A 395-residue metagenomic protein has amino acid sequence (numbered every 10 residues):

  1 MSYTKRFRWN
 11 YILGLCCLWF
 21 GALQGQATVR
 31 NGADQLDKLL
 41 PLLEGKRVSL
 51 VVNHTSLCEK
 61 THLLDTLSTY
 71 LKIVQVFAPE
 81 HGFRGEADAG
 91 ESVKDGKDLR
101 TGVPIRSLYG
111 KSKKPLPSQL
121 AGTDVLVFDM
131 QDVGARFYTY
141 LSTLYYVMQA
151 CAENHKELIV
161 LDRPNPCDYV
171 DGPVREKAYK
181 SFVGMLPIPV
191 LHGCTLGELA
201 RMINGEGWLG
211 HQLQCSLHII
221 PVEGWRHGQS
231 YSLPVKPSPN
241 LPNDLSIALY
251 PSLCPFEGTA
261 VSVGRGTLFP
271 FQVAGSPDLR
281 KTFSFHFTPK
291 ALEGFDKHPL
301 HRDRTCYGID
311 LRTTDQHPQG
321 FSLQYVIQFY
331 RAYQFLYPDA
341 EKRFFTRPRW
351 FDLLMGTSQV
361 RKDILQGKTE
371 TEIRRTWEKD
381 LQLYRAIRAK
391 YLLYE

Functional and structural regions predicted by a protein language model:
M1-T28: Bacterial Sec-dependent N-terminal signal peptides
V74-H81, L161: Short internal beta-strands
G85-G90, I159-K180: Glycine-rich, charge-decorated loop segments at or immediately adjacent to ligand/cofactor-binding or catalytic sites
V93-T123: Glycine-rich oxoanion-binding loops at beta->alpha junctions
D132-L144: Glycine/threonine-rich flexible loop motifs
K180-P251: Conserved anion/nucleotide-ligand pocket segment
E223-R302: Glycine-rich, aromatic-lined ligand/substrate-binding cores of catalytic and carbohydrate-binding domains
P270, G275-T376: Conserved functional hotspot residues or short segments at active or partner-binding sites across diverse domains
